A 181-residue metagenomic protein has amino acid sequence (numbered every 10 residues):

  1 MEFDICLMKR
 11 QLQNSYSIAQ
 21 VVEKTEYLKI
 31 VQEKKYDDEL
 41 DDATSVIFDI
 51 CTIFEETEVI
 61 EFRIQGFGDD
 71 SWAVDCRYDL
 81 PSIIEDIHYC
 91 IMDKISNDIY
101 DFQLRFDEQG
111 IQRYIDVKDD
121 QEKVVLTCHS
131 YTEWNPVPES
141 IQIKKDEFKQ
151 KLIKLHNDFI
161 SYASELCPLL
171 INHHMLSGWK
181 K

Functional and structural regions predicted by a protein language model:
M1-I64: N-terminal "first-domain core" detector
C6-Y16, Q20-E26, H129-Q150: Eukaryotic low-complexity, intrinsically disordered regulatory segments enriched in serine, proline and acidic residues
M8-L12, F67-D69, Q109, D120 (+1 more regions): Generic structural motif
K34-T52, R77-Y78, Q103-D120: Amphipathic, interaction-prone secondary-structure segments
I50-F102: Aromatic- and glycine-enriched beta-alpha-beta binding-site module
L80, I99-F106, I171-K181: Extended alpha-helical regions
D86, N97-D146: An exposed acidic His-Trp-rich patch
S130-K181: Mixed-charge, glycine-accented linear interaction segment located at domain edges/termini
